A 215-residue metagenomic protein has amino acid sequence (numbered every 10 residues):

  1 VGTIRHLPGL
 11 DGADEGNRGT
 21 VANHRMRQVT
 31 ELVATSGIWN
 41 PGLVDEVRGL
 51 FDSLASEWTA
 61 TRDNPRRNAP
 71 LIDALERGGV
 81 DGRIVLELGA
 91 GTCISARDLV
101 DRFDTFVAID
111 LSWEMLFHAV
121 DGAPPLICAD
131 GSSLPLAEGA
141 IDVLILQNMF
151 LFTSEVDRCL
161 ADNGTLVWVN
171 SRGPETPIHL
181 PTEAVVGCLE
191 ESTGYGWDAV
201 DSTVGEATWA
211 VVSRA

Functional and structural regions predicted by a protein language model:
I4-V80: Conserved class I S-adenosyl-L-methionine
R83-G91: Conserved class I S-adenosyl-L-methionine
G91-S133: Class I SAM-dependent methyltransferase SAM/SAH-binding core
S132-L144: A short acidic, Gly/Pro-enriched loop at the edge of an enzyme's catalytic core that lines a small-molecule cofactor
D142-S154: A short SAM/SAH-binding and catalytic strip from SAM-dependent methyltransferases
T153-T165: A short glycine-rich, Lys/Arg-flanked "PGG" loop and its adjoining helix->strand segment in the class I
V167-C188: Conserved class I S-adenosyl-L-methionine
D201-A215: Core SAM-dependent methyltransferase catalytic element
